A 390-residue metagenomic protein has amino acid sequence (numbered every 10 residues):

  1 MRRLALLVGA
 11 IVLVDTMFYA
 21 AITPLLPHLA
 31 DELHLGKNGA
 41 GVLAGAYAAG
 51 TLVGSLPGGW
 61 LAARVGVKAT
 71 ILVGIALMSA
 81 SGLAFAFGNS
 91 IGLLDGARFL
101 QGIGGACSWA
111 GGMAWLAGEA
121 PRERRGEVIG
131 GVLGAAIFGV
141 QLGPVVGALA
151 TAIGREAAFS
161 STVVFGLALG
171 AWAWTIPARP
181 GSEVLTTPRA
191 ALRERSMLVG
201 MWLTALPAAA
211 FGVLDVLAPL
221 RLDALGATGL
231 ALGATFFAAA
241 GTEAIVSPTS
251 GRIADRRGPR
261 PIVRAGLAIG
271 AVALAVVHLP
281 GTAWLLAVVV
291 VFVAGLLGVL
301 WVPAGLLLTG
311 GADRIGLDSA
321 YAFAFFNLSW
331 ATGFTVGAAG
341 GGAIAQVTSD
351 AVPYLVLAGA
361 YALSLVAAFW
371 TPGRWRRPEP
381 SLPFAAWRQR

Functional and structural regions predicted by a protein language model:
A20, A48-L56, V140-Q141, A240-P248 (+1 more regions): Residue-level signature of mid-helix packing/kink "hotspots" within the transmembrane helices of 12-pass Major
T23, V199-G233: Extracytoplasmic gate region of multi-pass secondary transporters
V53-N89, A254-R260: Conserved MFS/SLC helix-loop-helix module at the cytosolic interface between two early adjacent transmembrane helices
G92-L100, W284-V293: Paired small-residue
A97-A136: Cytoplasmic helix-loop-helix junction between adjacent transmembrane helices in 12-TM secondary transporters
S108-A120, L300-R314: Intracellular juxtamembrane helix-capping segments at the cytosolic ends of symmetry-related transmembrane helices
R122, G130-W174, A351: Helix-loop-helix hairpin linking two adjacent transmembrane segments in secondary transporters
V164-G181, L365-P372: C-terminal membrane-cytosol helix-exit motif in multi-pass small-molecule transporters
